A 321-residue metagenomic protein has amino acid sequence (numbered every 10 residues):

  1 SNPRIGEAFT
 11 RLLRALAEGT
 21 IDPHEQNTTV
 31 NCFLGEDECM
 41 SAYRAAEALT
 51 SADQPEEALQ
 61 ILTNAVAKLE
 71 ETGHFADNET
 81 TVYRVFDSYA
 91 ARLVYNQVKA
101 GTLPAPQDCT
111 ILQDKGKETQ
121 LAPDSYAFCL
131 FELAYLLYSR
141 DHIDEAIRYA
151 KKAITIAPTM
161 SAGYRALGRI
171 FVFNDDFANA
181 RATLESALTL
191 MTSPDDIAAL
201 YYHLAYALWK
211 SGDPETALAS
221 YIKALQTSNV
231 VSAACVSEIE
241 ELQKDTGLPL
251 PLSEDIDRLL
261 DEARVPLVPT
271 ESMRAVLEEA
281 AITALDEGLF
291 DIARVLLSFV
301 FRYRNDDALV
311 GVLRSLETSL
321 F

Functional and structural regions predicted by a protein language model:
I5-F9, L13-P23, D87-K115, D175-A182 (+3 more regions): Alpha-helical linker/edge segments of TPR/alpha-solenoid repeat scaffolds and analogous pre-/post-domain helices
D37-M40, R44, E132, A166 (+4 more regions): "A position-specific structural signal for the A-helix of alpha-solenoid helical repeats
E47, Y135, R169, H203-W209 (+3 more regions): Residue-level recognition of tetratricopeptide repeat
E70, D124, P158, T192-D195 (+2 more regions): Short coil turns that delineate tetratricopeptide repeat
F75, C129, G163, I197-L200 (+2 more regions): TPR alpha-solenoid repeat register
